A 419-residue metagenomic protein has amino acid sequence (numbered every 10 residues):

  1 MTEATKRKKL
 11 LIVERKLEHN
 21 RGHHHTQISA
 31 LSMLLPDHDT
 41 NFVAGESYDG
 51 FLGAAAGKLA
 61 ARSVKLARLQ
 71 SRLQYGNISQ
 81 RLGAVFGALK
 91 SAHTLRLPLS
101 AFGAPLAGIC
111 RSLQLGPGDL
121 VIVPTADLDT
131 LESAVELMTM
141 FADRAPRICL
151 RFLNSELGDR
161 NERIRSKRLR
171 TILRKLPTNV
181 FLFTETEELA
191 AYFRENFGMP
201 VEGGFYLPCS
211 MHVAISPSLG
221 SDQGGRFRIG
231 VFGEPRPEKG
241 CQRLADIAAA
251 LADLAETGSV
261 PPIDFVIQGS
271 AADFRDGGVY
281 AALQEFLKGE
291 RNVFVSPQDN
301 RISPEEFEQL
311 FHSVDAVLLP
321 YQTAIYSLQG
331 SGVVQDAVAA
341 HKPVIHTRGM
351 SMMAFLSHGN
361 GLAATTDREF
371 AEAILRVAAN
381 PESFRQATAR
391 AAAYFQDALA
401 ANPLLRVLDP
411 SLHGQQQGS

Functional and structural regions predicted by a protein language model:
A4-R21, G45-E46, P124-D127, G230-F232: Nucleotide-activated donor-dependent transferases that construct or modify glycoconjugates
V13, G220-K239, L244-A249, F265-V266: Conserved donor-binding/catalytic core segment of Leloir-type glycosyltransferases
E14-S29, Y48-L52, D129, P237-K239: A short, glycine/small-residue-rich beta-strand->loop->alpha-helix junction that serves as a flexible
H23, R368-E372, A379-H413: A charged, aromatic-enriched C-terminal amphipathic alpha-helix characteristic of glycosyltransferases across folds
G87-G103, A107-E132, A316: Short N-terminal targeting/anchoring amphipathic segment
R160-G203: A short, active-site helix/loop in glycosyltransferases that binds the activated sugar's phosphate group
G269, G277-E308, S313: Nucleotide-activated donor-binding/catalytic signature segment of Leloir-type glycosyltransferases, i.e., the conserved
P304, L319-Q335, T347-G349, M353-A354: Nucleotide-sugar-dependent
